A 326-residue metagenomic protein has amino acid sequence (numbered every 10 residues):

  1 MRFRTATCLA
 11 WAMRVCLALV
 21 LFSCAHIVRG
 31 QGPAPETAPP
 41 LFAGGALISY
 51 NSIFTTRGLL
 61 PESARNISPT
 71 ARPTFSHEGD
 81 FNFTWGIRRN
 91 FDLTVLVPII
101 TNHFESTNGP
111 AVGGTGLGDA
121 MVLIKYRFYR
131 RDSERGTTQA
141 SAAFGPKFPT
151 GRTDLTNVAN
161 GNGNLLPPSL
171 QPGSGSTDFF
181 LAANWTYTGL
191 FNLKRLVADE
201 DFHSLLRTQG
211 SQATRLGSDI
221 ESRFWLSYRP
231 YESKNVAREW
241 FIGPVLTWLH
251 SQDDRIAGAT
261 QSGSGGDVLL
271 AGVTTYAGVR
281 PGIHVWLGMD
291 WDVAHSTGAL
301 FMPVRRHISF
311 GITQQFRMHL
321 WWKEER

Functional and structural regions predicted by a protein language model:
C24-R65, T70, D132-S141, R317-R326: Outer-membrane beta-barrel biogenesis signature
E36-G44, N90, Y129-Q139, D154 (+4 more regions): Short loop/turn motifs that connect adjacent beta-strands in outer-membrane beta-barrel proteins
L41, S52, W85, V97 (+6 more regions): Residue-level signature of outer-membrane beta-barrel architecture
A46, H77-F81, G118-I124, A140 (+5 more regions): Hydrophobic, lipid-facing positions within transmembrane beta-strands of outer-membrane proteins
I48-T56, V95-I99, A140-F148, A183 (+5 more regions): Transmembrane beta-barrel strands of outer-membrane/channel proteins
L59-P69, S211-R326: Outer membrane beta-barrel transmembrane domains
T70-P73, I87-R89, L93-Y129, Q252 (+1 more regions): Surface-exposed loop and membrane-interface regions of Gram-negative outer-membrane beta-barrel proteins
N102-G217: Outer-membrane pore/translocation modules
